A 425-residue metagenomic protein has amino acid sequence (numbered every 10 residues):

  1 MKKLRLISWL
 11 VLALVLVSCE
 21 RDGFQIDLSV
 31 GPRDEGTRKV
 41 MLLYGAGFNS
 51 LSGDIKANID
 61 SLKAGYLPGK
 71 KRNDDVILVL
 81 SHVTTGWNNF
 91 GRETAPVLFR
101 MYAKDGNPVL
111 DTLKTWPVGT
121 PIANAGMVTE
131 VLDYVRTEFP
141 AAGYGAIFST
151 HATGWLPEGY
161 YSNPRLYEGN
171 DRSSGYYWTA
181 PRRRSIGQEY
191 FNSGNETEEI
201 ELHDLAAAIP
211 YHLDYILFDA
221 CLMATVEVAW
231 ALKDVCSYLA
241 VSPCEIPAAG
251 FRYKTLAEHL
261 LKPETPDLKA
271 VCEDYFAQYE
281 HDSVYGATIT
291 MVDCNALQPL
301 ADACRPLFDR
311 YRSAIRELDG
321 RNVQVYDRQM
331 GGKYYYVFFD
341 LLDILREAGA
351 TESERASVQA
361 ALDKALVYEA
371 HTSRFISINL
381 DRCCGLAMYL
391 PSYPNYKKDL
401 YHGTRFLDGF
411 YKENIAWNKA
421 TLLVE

Functional and structural regions predicted by a protein language model:
M1-S18: Sec-dependent bacterial lipoprotein signal peptides
L14-R38: Bacterial Sec-dependent N-terminal signal peptides
T37-N49, P108-P117: Acidic/histidine-rich, surface-exposed loop or edge segments in extracytoplasmic proteins
T37-V40, K71-I77, F139-G145, P210-Y215 (+1 more regions): Loop/turn elements at helix/coil->beta-strand transitions in domains of secreted/extracellular proteins
L51-W87: N-terminal carbohydrate-binding/catalytic regions of secreted carbohydrate-active enzymes
N73-P96, A248, G403-T404, G409 (+2 more regions): Short connector loops at secondary-structure junctions
H82-G91, A95-V109, T120-Y211, A220-C221 (+2 more regions): Catalytic-core segments of thiol-dependent peptidases
N170-E425: Terminal, contiguous helix-loop blocks that mediate binding/assembly
